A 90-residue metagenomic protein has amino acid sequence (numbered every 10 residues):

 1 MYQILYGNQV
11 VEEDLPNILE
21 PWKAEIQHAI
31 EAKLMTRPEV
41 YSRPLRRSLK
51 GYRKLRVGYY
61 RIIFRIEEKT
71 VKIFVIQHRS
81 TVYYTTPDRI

Functional and structural regions predicted by a protein language model:
M1-H28: Arg/Lys-rich, positively charged N-terminal/basic patches that mediate binding to nucleic acids
I4-L5, R65-I90: Enriched for short, Lys/Arg-rich terminal
E20-R37, V75: A short, compositionally biased N-terminal segment around positions ~18-40 that is enriched in charged/polar residues
E31-R56, Y84: A short, surface-exposed loop/turn module that caps and links secondary-structure elements
V57-G58, E67: Structural motif
